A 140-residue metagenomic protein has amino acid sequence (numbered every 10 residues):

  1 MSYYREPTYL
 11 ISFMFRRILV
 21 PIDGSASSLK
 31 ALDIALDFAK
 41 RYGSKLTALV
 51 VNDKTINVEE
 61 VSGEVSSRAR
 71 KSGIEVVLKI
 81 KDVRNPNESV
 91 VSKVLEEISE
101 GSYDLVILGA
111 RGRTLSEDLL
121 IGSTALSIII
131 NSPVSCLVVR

Functional and structural regions predicted by a protein language model:
M1-Y4, I98-R140: Gly/Ser-rich helix-loop-strand patches that form or flank binding pockets for ribonucleotide-derived cofactors
Y3-Y9, S72-V106, T114-L115: Structural beta-alpha unit
T8-V77: Small/aliphatic-rich secondary-structure junction motif
L10, D37, E97-I98, I129: Structural motif
K30-D33, E59-V61, S89-S92, L119-S123: Generic recognition of short, well-ordered alpha-helical segments
A48, L78-D82, V138: A structural preference for short, hydrophobic beta-strand core positions in alpha/beta folds
E64-R68, S72, E97, S127 (+1 more regions): Alpha-helical structural signal in soluble globular domains
